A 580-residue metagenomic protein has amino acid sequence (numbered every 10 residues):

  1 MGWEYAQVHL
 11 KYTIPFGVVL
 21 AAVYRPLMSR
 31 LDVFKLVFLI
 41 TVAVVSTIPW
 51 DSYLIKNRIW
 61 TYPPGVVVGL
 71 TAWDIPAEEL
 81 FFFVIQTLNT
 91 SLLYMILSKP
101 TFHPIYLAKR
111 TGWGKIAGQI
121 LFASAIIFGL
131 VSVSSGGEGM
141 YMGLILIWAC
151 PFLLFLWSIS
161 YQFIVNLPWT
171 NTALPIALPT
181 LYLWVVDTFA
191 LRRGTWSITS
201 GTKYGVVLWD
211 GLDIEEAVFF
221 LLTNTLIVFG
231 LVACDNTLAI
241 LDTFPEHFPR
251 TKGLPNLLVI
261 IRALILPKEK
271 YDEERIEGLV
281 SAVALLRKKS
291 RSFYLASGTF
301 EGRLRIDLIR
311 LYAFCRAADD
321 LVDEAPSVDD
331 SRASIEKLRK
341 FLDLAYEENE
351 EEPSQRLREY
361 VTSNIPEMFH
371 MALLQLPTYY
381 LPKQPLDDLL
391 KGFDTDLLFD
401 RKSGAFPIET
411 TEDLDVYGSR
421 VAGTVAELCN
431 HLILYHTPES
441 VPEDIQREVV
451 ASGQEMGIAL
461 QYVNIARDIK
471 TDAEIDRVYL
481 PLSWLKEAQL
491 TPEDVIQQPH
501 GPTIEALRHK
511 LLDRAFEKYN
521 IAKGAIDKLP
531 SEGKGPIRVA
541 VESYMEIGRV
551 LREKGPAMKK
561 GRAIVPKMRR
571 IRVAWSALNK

Functional and structural regions predicted by a protein language model:
M1-E277: Aromatic-rich, lipid-facing transmembrane alpha helices and their immediate juxtamembrane interface loops in integral
V44, A72, T180, W209 (+4 more regions): A generic hydrophobic-helix recognition signal that picks specific residues within alpha-helical hydrophobic
Y53, F189, A459, V463-A466: Residues within alpha-helical transmembrane segments of multi-pass membrane proteins, especially transporters, ion
F244-A459, A466, K470-K580: Catalytic cores of Mg2+-dependent Asp-rich isoprenoid enzymes
